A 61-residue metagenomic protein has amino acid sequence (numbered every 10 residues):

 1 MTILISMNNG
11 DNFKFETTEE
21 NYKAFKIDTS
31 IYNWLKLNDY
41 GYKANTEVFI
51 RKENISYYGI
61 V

Functional and structural regions predicted by a protein language model:
M1-N9: A short beta-strand micro-motif
I3, A24-I27, Y58: Hydrophobic transmembrane signal anchors and adjacent membrane-proximal interface regions, especially in viral
N8-N12, K43: Glycine-centered tight beta-turn/hairpin loop motif at sheet-sheet or coil-to-beta transitions
F13-K36: Short, flexible N-terminal segments of the mature chain
Y32-V61: Short, mixed-charge low-complexity intrinsically disordered segments
